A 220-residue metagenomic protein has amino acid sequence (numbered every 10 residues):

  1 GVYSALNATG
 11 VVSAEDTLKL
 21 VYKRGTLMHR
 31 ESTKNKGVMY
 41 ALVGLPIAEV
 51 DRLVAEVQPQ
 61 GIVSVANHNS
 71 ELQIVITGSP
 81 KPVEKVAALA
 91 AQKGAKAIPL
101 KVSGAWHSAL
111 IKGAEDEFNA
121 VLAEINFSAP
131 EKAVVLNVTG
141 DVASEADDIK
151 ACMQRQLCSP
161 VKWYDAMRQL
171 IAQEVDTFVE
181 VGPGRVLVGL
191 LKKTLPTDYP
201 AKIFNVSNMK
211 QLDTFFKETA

Functional and structural regions predicted by a protein language model:
G1-N7, V11-V12, V188: Glycine-rich nucleophile elbow surrounding the catalytic serine of serine-hydrolase chemistry
G1-S4, H107, G182: Catalytic nucleophile loop
V2, S70, K96, E174-D176: A residue-level detector for conformationally permissive "hinge/kink" positions
A8-C158: Alpha/beta catalytic cores of group-transfer enzymes, especially the acyltransferase/condensing modules of polyketide
A123-A220: Acyltransferase/transacylase module recognition
